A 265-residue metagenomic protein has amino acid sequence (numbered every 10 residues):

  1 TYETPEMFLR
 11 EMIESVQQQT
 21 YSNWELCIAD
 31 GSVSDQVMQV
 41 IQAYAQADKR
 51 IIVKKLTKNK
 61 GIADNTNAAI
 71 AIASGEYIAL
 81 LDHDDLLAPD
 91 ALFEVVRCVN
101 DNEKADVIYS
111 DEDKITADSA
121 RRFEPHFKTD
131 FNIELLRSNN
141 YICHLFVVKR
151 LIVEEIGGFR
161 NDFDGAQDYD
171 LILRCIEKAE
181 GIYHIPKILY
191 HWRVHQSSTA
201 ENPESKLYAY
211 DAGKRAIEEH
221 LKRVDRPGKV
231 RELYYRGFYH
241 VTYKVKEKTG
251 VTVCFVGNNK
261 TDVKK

Functional and structural regions predicted by a protein language model:
I13-N23, D101, K265: Short, acidic, metal-binding catalytic loop of nucleotide-sugar glycosyltransferases
Q17-I28, D48-I52, K248-T252: Short loop->beta transition adjacent to catalytic acidic/histidine clusters or analogous donor-positioning motifs
S22, D30-Q39, K58, K260-T261: A conserved acidic beta->alpha catalytic loop
L56-A73: Glycine-rich, basic loop-to-helix element that forms the pyrophosphate-binding segment of sugar-nucleotide handling
A63, A71, I115, R121-V147 (+1 more regions): A recurrent flexible, glycine/aromatic-enriched loop bordering the glycosyltransferase active site that acts as
I78: Short aromatic/hydrophobic "clamp" motif used to bind/position activated sugar donors
D90-R122, H195: Conserved donor NDP-sugar-binding/catalytic core segment of glycosyltransferases
N161-F163, L173-R193, R215-L233, K248-G250: Catalytic donor-sugar/metal-binding loop of nucleotide-sugar-dependent glycosyltransferases
